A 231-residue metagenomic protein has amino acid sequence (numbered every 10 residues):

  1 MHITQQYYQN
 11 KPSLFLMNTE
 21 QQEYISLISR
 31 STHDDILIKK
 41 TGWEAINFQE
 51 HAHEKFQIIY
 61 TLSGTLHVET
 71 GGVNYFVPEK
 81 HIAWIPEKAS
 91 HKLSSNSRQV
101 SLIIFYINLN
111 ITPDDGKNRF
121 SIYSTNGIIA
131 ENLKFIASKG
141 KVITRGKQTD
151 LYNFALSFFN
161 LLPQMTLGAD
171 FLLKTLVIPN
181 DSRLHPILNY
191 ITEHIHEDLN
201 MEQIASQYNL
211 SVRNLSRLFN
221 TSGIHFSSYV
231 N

Functional and structural regions predicted by a protein language model:
M1-E69, Y75: Generic protein-terminus/edge-of-domain signal
T65, A89-I111, D115-R119: Ligand-binding loop in jelly-roll beta-barrel domains
G72-E87: Short acidic-glycine-tyrosine-enriched beta hairpin
K80, L215-F219: Short hydrophobic/aromatic patch on the recognition helix
K117-F135, K141: Aromatic/histidine-rich interaction motifs
R119-S121, K141-E197, M201-Y208, T221-N231: Short, Lys/Arg-enriched, Trp-marked, Pro/Gly-tolerant hinge/linker segments that flank
